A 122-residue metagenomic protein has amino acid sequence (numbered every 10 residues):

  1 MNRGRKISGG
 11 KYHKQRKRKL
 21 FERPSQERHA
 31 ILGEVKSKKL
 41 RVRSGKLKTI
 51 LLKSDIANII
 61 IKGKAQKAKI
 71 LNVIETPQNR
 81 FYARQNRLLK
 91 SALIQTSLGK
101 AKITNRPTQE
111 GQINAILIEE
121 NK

Functional and structural regions predicted by a protein language model:
M1-K122: Ribosome-associated RNA-binding proteins
